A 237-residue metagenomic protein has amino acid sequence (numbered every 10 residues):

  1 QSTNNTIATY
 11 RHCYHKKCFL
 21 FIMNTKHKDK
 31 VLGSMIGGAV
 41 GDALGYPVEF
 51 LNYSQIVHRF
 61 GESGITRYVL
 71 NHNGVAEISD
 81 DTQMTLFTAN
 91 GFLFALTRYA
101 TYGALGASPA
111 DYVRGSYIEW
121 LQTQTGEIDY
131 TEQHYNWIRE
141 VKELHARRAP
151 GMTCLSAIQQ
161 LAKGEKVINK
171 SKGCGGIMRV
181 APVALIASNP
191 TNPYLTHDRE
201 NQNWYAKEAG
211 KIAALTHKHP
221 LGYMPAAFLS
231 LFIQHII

Functional and structural regions predicted by a protein language model:
T3-T9, T196: Ala/Thr-enriched low-complexity intrinsically disordered regions
T6, F21-I22: Composition-driven detection of intrinsically disordered, low-complexity segments
I22-I237: Structured, active/binding-site neighborhoods that engage oxygen-rich ligands
